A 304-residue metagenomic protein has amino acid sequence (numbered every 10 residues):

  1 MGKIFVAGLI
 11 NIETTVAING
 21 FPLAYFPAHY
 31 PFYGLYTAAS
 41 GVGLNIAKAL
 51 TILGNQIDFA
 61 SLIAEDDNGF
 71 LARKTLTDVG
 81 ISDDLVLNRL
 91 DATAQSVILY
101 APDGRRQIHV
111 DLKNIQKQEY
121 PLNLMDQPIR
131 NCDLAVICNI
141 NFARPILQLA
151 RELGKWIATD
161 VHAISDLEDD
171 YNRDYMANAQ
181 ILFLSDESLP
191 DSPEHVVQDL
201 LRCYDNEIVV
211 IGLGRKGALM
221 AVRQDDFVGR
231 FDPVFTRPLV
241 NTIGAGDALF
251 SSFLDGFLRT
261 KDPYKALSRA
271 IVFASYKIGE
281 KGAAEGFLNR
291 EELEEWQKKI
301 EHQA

Functional and structural regions predicted by a protein language model:
M1-A60, D67-L71: Glycine-rich phosphate/adenosyl-contacting loop at the front of the ribokinase-like
M1-I12, K74-N88, Y100-G229, I300: Ribokinase/PfkB-type carbohydrate-kinase core domain
I4, V197-A304: Conserved phosphate-binding/catalytic region of the ribokinase-like
A24-G34, T77-G80, F227-T236: Glycine/charged-rich beta-loop-alpha catalytic/anionic-binding loops adjacent to active sites
N45-K48, Q148, A177, Y264 (+2 more regions): A broad detector of short, well-ordered amphipathic alpha-helices that serve as recognition/interaction surfaces
A92-A94: Acidic, polar ligand-binding/catalytic clefts
